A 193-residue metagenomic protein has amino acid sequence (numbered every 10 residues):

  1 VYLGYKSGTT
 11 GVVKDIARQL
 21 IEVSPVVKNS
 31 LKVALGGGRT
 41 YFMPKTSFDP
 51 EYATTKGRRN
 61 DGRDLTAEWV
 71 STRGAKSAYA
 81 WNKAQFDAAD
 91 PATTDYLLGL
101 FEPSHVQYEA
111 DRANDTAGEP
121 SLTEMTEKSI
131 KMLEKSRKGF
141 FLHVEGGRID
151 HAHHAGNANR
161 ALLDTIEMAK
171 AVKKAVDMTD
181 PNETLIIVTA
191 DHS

Functional and structural regions predicted by a protein language model:
V1-P120, I130: Surface-exposed loop and adjacent secondary-structure segments within mature catalytic domains
R18, A67, E127, K131 (+1 more regions): Solvent-exposed, polar/charged alpha-helical surfaces in well-ordered, non-transmembrane soluble domains, broadly
A34, G99-F101, F141-E145, I187: Structural motif
G38-R39, G146-G147, A190-H192: Active-site metal-binding loops of divalent metal-dependent hydrolases
K76-S77, R137-H143, T179-I187: Flexible, glycine/charged-enriched surface loops at secondary-structure junctions
S104-A117, K138-G139, H143-V176: Active-site His/acidic residue clusters
G118-K138: Long hydrophobic segments that form regular secondary structure
E167-S193: Metal-dependent active-site segment of extracytoplasmic phospho-/sulfohydrolases and closely related
